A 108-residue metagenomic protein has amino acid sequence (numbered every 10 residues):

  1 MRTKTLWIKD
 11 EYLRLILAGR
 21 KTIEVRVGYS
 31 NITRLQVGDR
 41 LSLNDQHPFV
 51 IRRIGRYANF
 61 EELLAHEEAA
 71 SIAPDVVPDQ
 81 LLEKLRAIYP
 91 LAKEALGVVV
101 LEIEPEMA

Functional and structural regions predicted by a protein language model:
M1-N31, L35: Compositionally biased, charged N-terminal/linker segments
Y29, R53-G55, M107: A mature extracytoplasmic/lumenal domain signature
H47-Y57: Short beta-strand-centered aromatic/proline hotspots
Y57-I72: Short, solvent-exposed secondary-structure boundary/capping segments
E68-A108: Glycine- and charge-enriched low-complexity intrinsically disordered segments
